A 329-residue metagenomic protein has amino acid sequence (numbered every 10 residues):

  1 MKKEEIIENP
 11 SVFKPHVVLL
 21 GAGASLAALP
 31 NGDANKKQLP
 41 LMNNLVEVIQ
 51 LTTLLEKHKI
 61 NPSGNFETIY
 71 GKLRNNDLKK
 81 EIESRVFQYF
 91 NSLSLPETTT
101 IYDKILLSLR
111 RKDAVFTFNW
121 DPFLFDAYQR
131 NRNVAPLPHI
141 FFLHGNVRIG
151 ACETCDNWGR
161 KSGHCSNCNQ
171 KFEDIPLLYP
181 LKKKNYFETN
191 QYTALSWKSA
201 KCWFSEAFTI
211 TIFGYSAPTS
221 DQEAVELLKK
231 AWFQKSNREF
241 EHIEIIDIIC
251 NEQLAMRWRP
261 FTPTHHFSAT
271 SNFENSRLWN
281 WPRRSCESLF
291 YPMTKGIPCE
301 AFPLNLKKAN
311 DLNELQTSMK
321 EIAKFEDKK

Functional and structural regions predicted by a protein language model:
M1-E5, L95-I101, K184-C202: A Trp-anchored, charged/polar loop motif used as the substrate-binding/catalytic surface of acyl/ester-handling
M1-L124, N133, S318: Gly/serine-rich nucleotide phosphate-binding loop at the start of the catalytic core of nucleotide/ADP-ribose-handling
M1-L20, L26-A28, S199-K329: SIR2/sirtuin-family catalytic core signature
G23-L26, N31-D33, W120-L124, N146-I149 (+3 more regions): Short, solvent-exposed loop/turn segments at secondary-structure junctions
N31-G32, Y128-Q129, T154-C155, A224-V225 (+1 more regions): Short coil/turn segments at secondary-structure boundaries
I49-L54, F141-G150, N157, K235-W258: Short, flexible loop segments at boundaries between secondary-structure elements
N131-F142: A short alpha->loop->secondary-structure connector
F142-Q191: Cys/His-rich short segments
